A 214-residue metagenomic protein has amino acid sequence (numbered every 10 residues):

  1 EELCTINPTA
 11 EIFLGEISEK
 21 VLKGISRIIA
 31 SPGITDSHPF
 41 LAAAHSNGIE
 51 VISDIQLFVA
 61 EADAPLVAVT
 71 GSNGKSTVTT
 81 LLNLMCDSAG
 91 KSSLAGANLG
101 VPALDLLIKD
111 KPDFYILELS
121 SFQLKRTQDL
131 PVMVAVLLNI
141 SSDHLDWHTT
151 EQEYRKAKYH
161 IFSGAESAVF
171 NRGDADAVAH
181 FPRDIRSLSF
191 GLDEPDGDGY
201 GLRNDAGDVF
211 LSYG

Functional and structural regions predicted by a protein language model:
E1-P8, P102-D105: N-terminal beta-loop-helix "entrance" segment that forms/cooperates in small-molecule cofactor or anionic ligand
T5-K23: Glycine-rich, highly charged phosphate/nucleotide-binding loops
I6-T9, G199, R203: Conserved catalytic and cofactor-binding micro-motifs that handle phosphate-bearing ligands or nucleotide cofactors
L14-E16, I52-D54, S189-D193: Short beta-strand elements of ligand-binding domains
E19-G24, P32-R172, D176-R186, G201-N204: Phosphate-binding loop of NTP-binding sites
L107-I108, D193-P195, Y213: Active-site loops of AMP-binding adenylate-forming
Y200-L202, A206-G214: Short polybasic amphipathic segments
